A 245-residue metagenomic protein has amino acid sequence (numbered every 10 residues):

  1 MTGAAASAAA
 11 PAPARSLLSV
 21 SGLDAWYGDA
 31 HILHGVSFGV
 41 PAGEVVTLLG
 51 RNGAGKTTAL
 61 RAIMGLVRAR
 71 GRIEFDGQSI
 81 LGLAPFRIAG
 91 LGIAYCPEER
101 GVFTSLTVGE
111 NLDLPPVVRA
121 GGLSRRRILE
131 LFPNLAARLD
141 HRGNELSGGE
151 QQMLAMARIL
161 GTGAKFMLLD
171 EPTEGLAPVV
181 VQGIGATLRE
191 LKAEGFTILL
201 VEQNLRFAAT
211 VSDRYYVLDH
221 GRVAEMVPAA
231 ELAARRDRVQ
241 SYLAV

Functional and structural regions predicted by a protein language model:
T2-A5, P11-V245: Glycine-rich phosphate-binding loops of nucleotide-dependent enzymes
